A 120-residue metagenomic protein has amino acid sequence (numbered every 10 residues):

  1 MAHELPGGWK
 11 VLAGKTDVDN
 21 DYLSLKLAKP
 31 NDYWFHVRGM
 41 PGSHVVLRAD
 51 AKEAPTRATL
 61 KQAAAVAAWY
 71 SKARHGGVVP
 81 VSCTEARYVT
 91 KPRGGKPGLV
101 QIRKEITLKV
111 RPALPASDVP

Functional and structural regions predicted by a protein language model:
M1-P120: Duplex nucleic acid-engaging cores and interfaces of nucleic-acid transaction enzymes
